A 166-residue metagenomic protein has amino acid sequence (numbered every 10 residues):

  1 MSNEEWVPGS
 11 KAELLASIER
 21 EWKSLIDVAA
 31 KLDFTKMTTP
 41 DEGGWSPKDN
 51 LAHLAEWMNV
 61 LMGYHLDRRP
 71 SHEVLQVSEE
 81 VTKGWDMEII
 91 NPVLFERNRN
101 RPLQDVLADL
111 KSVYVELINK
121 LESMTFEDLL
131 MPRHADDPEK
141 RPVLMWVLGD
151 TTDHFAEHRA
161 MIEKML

Functional and structural regions predicted by a protein language model:
M1-K23: Extreme N-terminal tail/first-helix region
W6-G9, P47, I90-D105, D137-M145: Acidic/His metal-coordination segments adjacent to aromatic residues that form catalytic metal sites in metalloenzymes
A12-E19, L51, A55, Q104-K111 (+2 more regions): Short amphipathic alpha-helical segments with heptad-repeat character
S17-S46: Long, hydrophobic N-terminal alpha-helical segment
E21-V28, W57, V113, K120 (+2 more regions): Amphipathic, well-ordered alpha-helical segments in soluble domains
L25-V28, L32, M124-E127, M165: A short secondary-structure junction motif
M37-I89, S123, L129-L166: Short, contiguous alpha-helical
W85-L130: Acidic/histidine-rich alpha-helical segments that form the ligand environment of transition-metal centers
